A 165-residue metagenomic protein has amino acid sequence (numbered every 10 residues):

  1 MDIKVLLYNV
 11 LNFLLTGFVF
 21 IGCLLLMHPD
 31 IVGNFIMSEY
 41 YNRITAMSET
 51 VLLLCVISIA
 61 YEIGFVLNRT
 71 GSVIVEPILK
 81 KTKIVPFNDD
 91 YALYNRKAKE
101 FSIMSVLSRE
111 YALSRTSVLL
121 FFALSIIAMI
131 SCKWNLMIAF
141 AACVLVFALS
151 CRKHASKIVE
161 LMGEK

Functional and structural regions predicted by a protein language model:
M1-L6, S150-K165: Cytosolic/matrix-facing juxtamembrane and C-terminal tails of multi-pass cellular membrane proteins
M1-V85, A141: N-terminal first transmembrane alpha-helix
V19-G22, A123-I127, A141-A148: Hydrophobic core of alpha-helical transmembrane segments in multi-pass integral membrane proteins
L54-E62, K133-R152: Alpha-helical membrane-embedded segments
S58-F65, K99-V106, M162-K165: Juxtamembrane/interfacial segments around transmembrane helices
I63-T70, L149-K157: Membrane-helix interfacial anchor on the cytosolic side
P77-A98, E164-K165: Juxtamembrane inter-helical linkers in multi-pass membrane proteins
A92-C132: Loop-to-transmembrane boundary segments
